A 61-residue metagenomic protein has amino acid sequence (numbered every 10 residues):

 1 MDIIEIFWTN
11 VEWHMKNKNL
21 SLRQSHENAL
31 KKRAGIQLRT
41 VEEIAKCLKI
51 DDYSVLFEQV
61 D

Functional and structural regions predicted by a protein language model:
M1-R23: A short, Lys/Arg-rich alpha-helix, primarily the initiator
T9, W13, N28, V55: Charged/polar, solvent-exposed surface patches and flexible loops
M15, H26, A45: The alpha-helix within a helix-turn-helix
N17, E27-A29, T40: Intrinsic structural disorder/low-complexity segments
Q24-I36, E58-Q59: Recognition helix of helix-turn-helix/homeodomain-like DNA-binding domains that insert into the DNA major groove
K32-C47: Short, basic-rich loop-to-helix N-cap that marks the start of a DNA-contacting helix
K49-D61: Short C-terminal boundary/hinge segments that cap the last helix of small helical domains
